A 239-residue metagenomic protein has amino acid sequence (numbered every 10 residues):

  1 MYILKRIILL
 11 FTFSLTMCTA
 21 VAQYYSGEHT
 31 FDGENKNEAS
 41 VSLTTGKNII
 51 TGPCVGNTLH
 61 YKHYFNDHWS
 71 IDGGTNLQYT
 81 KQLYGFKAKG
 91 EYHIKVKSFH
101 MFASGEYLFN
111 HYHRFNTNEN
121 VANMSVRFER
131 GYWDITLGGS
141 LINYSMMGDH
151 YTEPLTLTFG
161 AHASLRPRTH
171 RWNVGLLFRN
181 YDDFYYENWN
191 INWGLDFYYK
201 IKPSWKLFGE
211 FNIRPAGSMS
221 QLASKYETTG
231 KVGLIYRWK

Functional and structural regions predicted by a protein language model:
M1-Y25: Bacterial Sec-dependent N-terminal signal peptides
V21-Q78, R237-K239: Short glycine/proline- and aromatic-enriched beta-strand/turn motifs that initiate or cap beta-hairpins
N35-N37, P53-N57, Q82-F86, N116-A122 (+4 more regions): Residues that define the transmembrane beta-barrel architecture of outer-membrane proteins
N37, D67-G73, V96-A103, G131-L137 (+3 more regions): Repeated loop/turn-to-beta-strand initiation elements of outer-membrane beta-barrel proteins
L43, L59-H63, A88-I94, A122-R130 (+4 more regions): Residues on the lipid-exposed face of transmembrane beta-strands in outer-membrane beta-barrel proteins
L43-I49, T75-K81, I94, Y107-H113 (+6 more regions): Transmembrane beta-strands of outer-membrane beta-barrel pores
Q82-G85, F99-M101, Y112-T117, I135 (+3 more regions): Outer-membrane beta-barrel proteins
E187-K239: Predominantly the C-terminal beta-signal and adjacent terminal strand-loop region of outer-membrane beta-barrel
